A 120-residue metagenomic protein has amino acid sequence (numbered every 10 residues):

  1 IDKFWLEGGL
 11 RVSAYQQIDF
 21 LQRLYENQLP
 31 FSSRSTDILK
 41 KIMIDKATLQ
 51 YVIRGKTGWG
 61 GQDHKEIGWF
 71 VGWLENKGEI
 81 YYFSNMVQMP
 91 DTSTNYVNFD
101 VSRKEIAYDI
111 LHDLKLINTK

Functional and structural regions predicted by a protein language model:
I1-L6: Active-site-adjacent loops and short helices of periplasmic peptidoglycan-processing enzymes
G9, S13, I18-K120: Structured C-terminal helix/loop/strand segments within mature extracytoplasmic catalytic/sensor domains
